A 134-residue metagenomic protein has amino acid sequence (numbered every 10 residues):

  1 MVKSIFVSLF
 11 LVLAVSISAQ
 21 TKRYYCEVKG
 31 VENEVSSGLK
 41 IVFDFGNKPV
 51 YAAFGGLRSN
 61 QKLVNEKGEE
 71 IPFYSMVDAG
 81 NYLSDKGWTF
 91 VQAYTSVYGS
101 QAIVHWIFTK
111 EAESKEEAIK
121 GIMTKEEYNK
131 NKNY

Functional and structural regions predicted by a protein language model:
M1-R23: Bacterial Sec-dependent N-terminal signal peptides
S18-Y134: Terminus-proximal functional modules
